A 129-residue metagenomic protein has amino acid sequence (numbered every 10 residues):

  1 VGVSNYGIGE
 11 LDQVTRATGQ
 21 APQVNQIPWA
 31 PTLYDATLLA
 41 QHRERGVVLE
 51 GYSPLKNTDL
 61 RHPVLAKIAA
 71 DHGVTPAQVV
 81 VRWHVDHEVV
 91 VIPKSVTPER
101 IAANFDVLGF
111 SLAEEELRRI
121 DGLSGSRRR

Functional and structural regions predicted by a protein language model:
G2-R129: Beta/alpha (TIM)-barrel catalytic core signal, keyed to glycine-rich beta->alpha loops juxtaposed to Asp/Glu that bind
